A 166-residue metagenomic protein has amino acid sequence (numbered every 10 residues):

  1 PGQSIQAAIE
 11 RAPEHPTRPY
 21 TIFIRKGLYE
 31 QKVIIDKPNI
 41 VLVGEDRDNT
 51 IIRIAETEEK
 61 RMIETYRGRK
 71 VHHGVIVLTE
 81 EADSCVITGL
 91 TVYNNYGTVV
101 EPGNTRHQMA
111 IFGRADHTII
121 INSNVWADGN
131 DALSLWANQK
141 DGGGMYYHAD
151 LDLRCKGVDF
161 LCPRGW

Functional and structural regions predicted by a protein language model:
P1-F23: Acidic Gly/Asp/Thr-rich repetitive segments characteristic of extracellular carbohydrate-active and adhesion proteins
E10-H15, E30-V41, I52-V86, Y96-D116: Extracellular beta-strand-rich solenoid/capping regions of secreted or surface-exposed proteins that bind or remodel
Y20, Y29-E30: General structural concept
I22, V41-E45, T88-G89, S123-V125: Well-ordered beta-strand segments characteristic of repetitive beta-sheet solenoids
I22-I24, A110-I111: Extended hydrophobic secondary-structure segments that form protein cores and membrane-embedded regions
G27-L28, D46-D48: Acidic glycine-/aspartate-rich tracts in secreted/extracellular proteins
D46, E56, T91: Short, small-residue-rich loop/turn micro-motifs
L78-W166: Right-handed parallel beta-helix
